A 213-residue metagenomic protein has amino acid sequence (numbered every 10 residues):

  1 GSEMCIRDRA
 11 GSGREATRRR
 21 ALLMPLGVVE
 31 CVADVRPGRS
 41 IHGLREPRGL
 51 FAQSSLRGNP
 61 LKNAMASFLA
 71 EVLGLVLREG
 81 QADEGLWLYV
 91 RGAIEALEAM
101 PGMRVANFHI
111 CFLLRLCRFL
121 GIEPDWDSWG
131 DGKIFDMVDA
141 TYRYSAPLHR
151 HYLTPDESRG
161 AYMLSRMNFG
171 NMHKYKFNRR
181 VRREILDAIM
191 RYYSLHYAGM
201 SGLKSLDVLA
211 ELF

Functional and structural regions predicted by a protein language model:
S2, R7-F213: Non-catalytic alpha-helical scaffolds and adjoining flexible linkers that form interface surfaces for assembly
